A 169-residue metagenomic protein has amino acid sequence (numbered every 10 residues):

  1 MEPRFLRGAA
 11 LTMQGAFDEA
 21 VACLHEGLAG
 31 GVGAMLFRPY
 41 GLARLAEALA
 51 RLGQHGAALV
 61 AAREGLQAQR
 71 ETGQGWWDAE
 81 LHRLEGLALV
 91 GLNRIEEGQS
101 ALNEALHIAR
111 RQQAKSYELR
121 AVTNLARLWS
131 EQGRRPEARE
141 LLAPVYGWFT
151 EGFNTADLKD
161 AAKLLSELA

Functional and structural regions predicted by a protein language model:
M1-A169: Helix-coil-helix junctions within alpha-helical repeat/solenoid scaffolds
